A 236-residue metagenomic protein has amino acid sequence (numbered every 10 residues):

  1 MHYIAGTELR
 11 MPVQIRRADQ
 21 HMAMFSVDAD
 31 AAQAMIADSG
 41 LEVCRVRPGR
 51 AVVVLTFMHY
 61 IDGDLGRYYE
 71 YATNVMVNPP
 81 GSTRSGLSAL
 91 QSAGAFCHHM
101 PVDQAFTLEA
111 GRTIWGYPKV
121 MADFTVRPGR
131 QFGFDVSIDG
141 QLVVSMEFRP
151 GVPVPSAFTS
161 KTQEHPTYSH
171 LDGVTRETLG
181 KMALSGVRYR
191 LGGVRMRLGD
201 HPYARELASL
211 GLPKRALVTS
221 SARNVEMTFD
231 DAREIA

Functional and structural regions predicted by a protein language model:
M1, M11, M22-M24, M35 (+8 more regions): Detector for methionine-enriched segments
M1-D64, Y68, P80, Y203 (+2 more regions): N-terminal domain-onset segments
M1-G6, A105-A236: Interaction-surface and assembly-scaffold signal
R17, G49-V52, Y60, S88-L90 (+6 more regions): Alpha-helical protein-protein interaction elements
Q20-A23, A37-V43, L87-Q91, C97-D103 (+2 more regions): Generic detector of short, locally flexible boundary/turn motifs and exposed helical patches
A29, A51-L55, Y68-Y69, T73 (+3 more regions): Aromatic-enriched hydrophobic runs in primary sequence
A34-S39, P48, R67-Y69, L87 (+5 more regions): Generic alpha-helix signal with a bias toward terminal, lower-confidence helices and secondary-structure junctions
M58-V143: Aromatic- and glycine-enriched beta-alpha-beta binding-site module
